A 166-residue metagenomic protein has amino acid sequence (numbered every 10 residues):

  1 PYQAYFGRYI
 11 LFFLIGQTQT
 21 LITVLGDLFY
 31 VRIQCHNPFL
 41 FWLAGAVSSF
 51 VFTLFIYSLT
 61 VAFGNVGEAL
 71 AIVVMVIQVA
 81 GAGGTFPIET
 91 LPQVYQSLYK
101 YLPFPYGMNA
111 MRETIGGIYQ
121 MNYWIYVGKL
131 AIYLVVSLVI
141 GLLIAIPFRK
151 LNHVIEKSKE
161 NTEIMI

Functional and structural regions predicted by a protein language model:
P1-I166: Membrane-spanning alpha-helical segments of multipass transporters and channels
